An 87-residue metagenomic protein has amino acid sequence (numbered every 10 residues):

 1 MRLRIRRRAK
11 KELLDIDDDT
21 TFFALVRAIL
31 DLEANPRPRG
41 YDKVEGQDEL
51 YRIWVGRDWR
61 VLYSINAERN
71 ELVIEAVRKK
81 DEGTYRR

Functional and structural regions predicted by a protein language model:
R2-D15, F23, R27, W54-R60 (+1 more regions): Enriched for short, Lys/Arg-rich terminal
T21, A34-R37, E82: Generic structural signal for secondary-structure transition and capping sites
L30-W54: A short, surface-exposed loop/turn module that caps and links secondary-structure elements
